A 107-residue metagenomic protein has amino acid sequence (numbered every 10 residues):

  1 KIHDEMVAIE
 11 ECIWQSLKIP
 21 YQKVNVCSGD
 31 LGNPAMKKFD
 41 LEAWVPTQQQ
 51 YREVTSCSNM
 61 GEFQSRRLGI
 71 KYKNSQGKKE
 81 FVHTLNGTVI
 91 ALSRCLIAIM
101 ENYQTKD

Functional and structural regions predicted by a protein language model:
K1-D107: TRNA-recognition modules of translation machinery and tRNA-sensing kinases, especially anticodon-binding
